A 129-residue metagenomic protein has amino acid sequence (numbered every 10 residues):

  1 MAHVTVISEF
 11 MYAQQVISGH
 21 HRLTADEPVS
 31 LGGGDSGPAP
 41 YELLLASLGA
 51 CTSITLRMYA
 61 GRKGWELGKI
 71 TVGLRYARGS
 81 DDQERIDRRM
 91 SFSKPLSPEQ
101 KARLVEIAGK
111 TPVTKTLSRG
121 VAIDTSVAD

Functional and structural regions predicted by a protein language model:
M1-A46, I54-D129: Extended beta-strand/beta-hairpin segments
